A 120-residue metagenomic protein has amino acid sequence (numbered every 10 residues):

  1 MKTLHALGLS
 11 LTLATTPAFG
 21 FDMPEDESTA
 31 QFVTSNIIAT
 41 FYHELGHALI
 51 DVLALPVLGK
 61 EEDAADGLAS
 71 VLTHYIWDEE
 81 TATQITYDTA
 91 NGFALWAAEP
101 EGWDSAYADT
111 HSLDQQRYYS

Functional and structural regions predicted by a protein language model:
K2-S10: Sec-dependent signal peptide recognition, specifically the positively charged N-region followed immediately by
T15-P17: N-terminal signal peptide c-region/cleavage motif recognized by signal peptidases
D22-T40, A54-P56: Short pre-active-site segment immediately N-terminal to the catalytic Zn-binding motif
T34-I38, E61-D63, I85-Y87: Alpha-helical scaffolds flanking conserved acidic
A39-V52, D66, S70: Active-site recognition of the HExxH zinc-binding catalytic motif
I50-V57, W77: Short, flexible helix-adjacent loops and helix caps
G59-I76: An active-site-proximal "capping" alpha-helix that borders the catalytic cofactor pocket
W77-S120: Long, well-structured alpha-helical subdomains associated with metal-dependent extracellular/ecto-lumenal hydrolases
